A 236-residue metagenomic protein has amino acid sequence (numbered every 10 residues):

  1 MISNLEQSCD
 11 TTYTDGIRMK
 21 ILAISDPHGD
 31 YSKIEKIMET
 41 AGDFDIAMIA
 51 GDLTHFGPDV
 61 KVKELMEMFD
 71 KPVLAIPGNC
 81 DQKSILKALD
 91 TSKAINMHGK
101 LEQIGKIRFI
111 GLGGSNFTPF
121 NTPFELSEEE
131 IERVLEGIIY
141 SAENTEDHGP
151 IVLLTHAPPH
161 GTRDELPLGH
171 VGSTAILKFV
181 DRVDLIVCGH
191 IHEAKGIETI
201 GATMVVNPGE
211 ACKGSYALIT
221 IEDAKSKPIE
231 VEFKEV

Functional and structural regions predicted by a protein language model:
M1-M68, K83-S84, Y140, D147-H148: N-terminal active-site segment of His-dependent metallophosphoesterases
K20-H28, K106-S115, V152-H156, M204-G209 (+1 more regions): Active-site-proximal beta-strand elements of phosphoester/diester hydrolases
A23-S25, A47-D52, V73-N79, N96-H98 (+3 more regions): Active-site neighborhood of phospho(di)ester-bond hydrolases with catalytic His/Asp-centered motifs
H28-K33, T54-V60, N79-L86, N116-F120 (+3 more regions): Active-site environment of divalent metal-dependent phosphoester hydrolases
K33, E102-G105, L126, T174-R182 (+1 more regions): Binuclear metal-dependent phosphoesterase catalytic core
V62, F69-L74, C80, I200-G214: P-loop/Walker A phosphate-binding loop and immediately adjacent motor/lid segment at beta-alpha junctions
L65-D70, E146, K178-D181, I200: Short, conserved loop/helix-junction motifs that constitute active-site signature segments in enzyme catalytic cores
D81-A175: Conserved catalytic scaffold of divalent metal-dependent phosphoesterases
